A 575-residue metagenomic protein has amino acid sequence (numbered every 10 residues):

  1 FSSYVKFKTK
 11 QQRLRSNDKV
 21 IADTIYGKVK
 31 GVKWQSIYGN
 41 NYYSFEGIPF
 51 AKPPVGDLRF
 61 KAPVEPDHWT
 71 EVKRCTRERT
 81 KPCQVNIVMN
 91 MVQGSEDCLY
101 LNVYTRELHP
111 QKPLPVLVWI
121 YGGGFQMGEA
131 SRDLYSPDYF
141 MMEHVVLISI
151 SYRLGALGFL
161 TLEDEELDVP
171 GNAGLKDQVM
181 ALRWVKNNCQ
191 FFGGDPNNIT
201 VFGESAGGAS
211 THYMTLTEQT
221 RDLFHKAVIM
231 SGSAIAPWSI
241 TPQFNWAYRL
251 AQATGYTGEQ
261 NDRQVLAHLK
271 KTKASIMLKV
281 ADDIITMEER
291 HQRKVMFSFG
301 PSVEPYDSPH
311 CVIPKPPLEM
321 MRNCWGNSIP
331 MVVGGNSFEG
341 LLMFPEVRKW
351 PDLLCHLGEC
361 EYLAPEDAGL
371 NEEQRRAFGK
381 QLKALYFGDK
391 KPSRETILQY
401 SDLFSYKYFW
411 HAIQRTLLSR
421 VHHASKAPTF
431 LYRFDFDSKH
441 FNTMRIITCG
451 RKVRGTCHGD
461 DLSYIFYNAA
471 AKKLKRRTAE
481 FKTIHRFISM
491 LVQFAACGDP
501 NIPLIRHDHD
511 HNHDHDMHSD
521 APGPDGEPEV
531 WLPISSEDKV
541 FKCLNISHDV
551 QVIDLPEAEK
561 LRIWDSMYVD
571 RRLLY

Functional and structural regions predicted by a protein language model:
S2-L175, P196, K473-F487, G498-I505 (+2 more regions): Non-catalytic accessory segments of hydrolases
N40-F50, V55-D67, P345-E361, G523-P528 (+1 more regions): Short Gly/aromatic-enriched secondary-structure transition segments
I87-M89, L167-N172, S233-W238, V265 (+5 more regions): Active-site rim elements
V88-L266, M321-F344: Serine-hydrolase-like catalytic core of hydrolytic proteins
M180, N187, R221, K226 (+2 more regions): Substrate-access "cap/lid" subdomains that shape and gate the entrance to catalytic or ligand-binding pockets
G326-A377, V552-Y575: C-terminal, loop-rich substrate-recognition/catalytic regions characterized by aromatic stacking residues
D352-I397, P428, S438-M444, T448-A471: Catalytic lobes of large eukaryotic enzymes
W410-Y575: Mobile gating loops/cap/lid regions near enzyme active sites that modulate substrate access
